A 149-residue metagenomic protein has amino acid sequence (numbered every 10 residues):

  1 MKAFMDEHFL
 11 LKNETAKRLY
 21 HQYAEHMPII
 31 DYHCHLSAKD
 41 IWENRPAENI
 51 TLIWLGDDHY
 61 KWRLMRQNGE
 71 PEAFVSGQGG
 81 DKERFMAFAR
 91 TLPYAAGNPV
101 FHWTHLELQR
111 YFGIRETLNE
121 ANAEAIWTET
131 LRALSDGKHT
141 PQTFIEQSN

Functional and structural regions predicted by a protein language model:
M1-I29, C34-N149: Metal-cofactor-binding active-site regions of metalloenzymes
